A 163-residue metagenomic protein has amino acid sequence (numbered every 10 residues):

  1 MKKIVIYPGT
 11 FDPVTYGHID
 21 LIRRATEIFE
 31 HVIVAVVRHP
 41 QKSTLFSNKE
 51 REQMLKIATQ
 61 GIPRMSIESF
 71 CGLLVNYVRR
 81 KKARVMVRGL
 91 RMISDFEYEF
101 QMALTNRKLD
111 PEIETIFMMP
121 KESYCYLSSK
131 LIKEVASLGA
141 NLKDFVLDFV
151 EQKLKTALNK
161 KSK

Functional and structural regions predicted by a protein language model:
M1-K163: Nucleotidyltransferase catalytic core that binds NTPs
